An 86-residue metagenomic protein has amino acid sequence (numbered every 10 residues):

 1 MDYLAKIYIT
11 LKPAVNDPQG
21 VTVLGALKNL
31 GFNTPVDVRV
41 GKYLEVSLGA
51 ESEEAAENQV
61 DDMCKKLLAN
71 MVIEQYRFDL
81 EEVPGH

Functional and structural regions predicted by a protein language model:
M1-Y43, S47-H86: Long, contiguous binding/interaction regions
